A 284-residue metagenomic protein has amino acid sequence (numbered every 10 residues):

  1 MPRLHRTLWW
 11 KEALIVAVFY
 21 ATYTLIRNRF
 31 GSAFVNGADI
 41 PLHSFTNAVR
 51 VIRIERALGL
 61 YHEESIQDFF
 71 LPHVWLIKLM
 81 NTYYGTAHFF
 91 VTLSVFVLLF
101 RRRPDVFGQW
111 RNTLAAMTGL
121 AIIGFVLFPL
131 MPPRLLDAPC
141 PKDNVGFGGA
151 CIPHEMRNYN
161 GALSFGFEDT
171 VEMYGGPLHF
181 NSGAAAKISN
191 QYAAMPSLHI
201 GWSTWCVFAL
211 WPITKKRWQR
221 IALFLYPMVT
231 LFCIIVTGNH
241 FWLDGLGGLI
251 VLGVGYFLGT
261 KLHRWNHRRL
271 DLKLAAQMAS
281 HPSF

Functional and structural regions predicted by a protein language model:
M1-T92: N-terminal transmembrane-helix/juxtamembrane module of multi-pass inner/ER membrane proteins
L4-T7, F100-Q109, T214-R217: Membrane-interface helix-boundary motifs at transmembrane edges
T7, K11, I15, G108-T113 (+2 more regions): Alpha-helical transmembrane segments of integral membrane proteins
A21-L25, T118-V126, L225-V236: Aromatic-anchored segments of alpha-helical transmembrane domains
T82-F96, L198-C206: Hydrophobic alpha-helical transmembrane segments
H88, T92-L127, R134-P153: Interfacial segments of alpha-helical transmembrane regions
L127-I213: Membrane-interfacial catalytic/cofactor-binding modules of polytopic membrane enzymes
Y174-M278: Membrane-embedded catalytic cores of phosphoryl/pyrophosphoryl-handling enzymes
